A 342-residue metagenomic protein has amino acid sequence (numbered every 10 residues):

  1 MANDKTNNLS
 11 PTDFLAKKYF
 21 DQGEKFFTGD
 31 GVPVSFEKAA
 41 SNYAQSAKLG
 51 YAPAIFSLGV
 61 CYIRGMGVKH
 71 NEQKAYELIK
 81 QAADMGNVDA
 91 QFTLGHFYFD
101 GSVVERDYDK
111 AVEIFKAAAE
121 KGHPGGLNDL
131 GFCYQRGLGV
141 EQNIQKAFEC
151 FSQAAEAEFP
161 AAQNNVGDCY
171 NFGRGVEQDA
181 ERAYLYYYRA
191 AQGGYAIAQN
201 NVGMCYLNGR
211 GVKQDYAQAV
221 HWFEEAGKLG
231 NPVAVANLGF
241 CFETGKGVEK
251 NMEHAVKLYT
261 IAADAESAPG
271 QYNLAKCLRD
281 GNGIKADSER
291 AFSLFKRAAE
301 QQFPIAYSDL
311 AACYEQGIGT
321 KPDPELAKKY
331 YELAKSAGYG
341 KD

Functional and structural regions predicted by a protein language model:
A2-K18: TPR-adjacent "capping" and linker segments in tetratricopeptide-repeat scaffold/adaptor proteins
F14-L15, Y19, T28-D30, Y43 (+25 more regions): Short helix-capping/linker turns of helical repeat alpha-solenoids
D21-T28, I55-R64, T93-D100, V104 (+11 more regions): Hydrophobic face of amphipathic alpha-helices that form TPR/SEL1-like repeat modules and related alpha-solenoid
E24, V34, K38-S41: Polar, enzyme-active/binding microenvironments
S308-A312, P324, G340-D342: TPR/TPR-like alpha-solenoid helical repeat scaffolds
